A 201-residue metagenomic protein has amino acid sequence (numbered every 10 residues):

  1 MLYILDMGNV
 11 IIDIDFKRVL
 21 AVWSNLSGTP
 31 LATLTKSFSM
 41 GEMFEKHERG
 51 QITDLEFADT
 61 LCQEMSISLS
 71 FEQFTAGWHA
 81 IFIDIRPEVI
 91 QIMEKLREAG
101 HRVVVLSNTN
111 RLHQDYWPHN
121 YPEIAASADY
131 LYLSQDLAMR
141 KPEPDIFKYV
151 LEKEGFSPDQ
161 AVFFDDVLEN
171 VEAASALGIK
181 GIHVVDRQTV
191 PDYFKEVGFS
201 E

Functional and structural regions predicted by a protein language model:
M1, L5, N110-R111, D115-E201: Asp-based, Mg2+/Mn2+-dependent phosphohydrolase catalytic module
M1-S39, I67, A176-L177, D192: Active-site neighborhood of HAD-like aspartate-dependent phosphohydrolases
G8, D13, V104-N108, D165: Short beta-strand segments
R18, V22, E42, E56 (+6 more regions): Alpha-helical elements of Rossmann-like donor-binding domains used by nucleotide-donor carbohydrate transfer enzymes
V19-W23, A58-L61, W78, H113-W117: Hydrophobic alpha-helical core bundles mediating ligand binding, dimerization, or RNAP-core interactions
L34, M43-H47, M93: Generic hydrophobic alpha-helical segments
E45-T75: A metal-dependent, Asp-based hydrolase signature
E72-V104, P144: Short, acidic loop-to-helix structural element flanking the phosphoryl-transfer center in phosphate-processing enzymes
